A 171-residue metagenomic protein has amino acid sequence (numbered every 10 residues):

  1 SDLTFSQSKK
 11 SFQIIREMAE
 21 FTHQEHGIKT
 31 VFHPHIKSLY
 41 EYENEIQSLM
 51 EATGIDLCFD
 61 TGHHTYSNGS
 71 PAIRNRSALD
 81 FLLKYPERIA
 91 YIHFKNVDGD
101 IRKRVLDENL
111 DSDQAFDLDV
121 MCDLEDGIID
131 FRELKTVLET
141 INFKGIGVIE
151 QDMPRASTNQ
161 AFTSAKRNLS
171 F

Functional and structural regions predicted by a protein language model:
S1-F59, Y66: Active-site acidic/histidine proton-transfer and metal-coordination neighborhood in alpha/beta enzyme cores
F12-E20, E43-Q47, L79-L82, F131-T136 (+1 more regions): Generic structural signal for well-ordered alpha-helices, preferentially at hydrophobic/aromatic core positions
I14-K29, R88, E133-K144: A structural motif corresponding to the C-terminal end of an alpha-helix and its immediate exit/capping segment
T30, D60, I92, L138 (+1 more regions): Conserved, mostly hydrophobic/aromatic
I36, H63, N96-G99, M153-R155: Short, glycine/acidic-enriched loop or turn micro-motifs at the edges of active sites
K37-I55, N68-L82, R104, Q160-A165: Distinct, well-ordered alpha-helical segments
T65-F143: Gly/Pro-rich active-site loop or hairpin
V148-A161: A short, acidic, flexible beta-alpha connecting loop/helix-capping segment that sits on the rim of active
